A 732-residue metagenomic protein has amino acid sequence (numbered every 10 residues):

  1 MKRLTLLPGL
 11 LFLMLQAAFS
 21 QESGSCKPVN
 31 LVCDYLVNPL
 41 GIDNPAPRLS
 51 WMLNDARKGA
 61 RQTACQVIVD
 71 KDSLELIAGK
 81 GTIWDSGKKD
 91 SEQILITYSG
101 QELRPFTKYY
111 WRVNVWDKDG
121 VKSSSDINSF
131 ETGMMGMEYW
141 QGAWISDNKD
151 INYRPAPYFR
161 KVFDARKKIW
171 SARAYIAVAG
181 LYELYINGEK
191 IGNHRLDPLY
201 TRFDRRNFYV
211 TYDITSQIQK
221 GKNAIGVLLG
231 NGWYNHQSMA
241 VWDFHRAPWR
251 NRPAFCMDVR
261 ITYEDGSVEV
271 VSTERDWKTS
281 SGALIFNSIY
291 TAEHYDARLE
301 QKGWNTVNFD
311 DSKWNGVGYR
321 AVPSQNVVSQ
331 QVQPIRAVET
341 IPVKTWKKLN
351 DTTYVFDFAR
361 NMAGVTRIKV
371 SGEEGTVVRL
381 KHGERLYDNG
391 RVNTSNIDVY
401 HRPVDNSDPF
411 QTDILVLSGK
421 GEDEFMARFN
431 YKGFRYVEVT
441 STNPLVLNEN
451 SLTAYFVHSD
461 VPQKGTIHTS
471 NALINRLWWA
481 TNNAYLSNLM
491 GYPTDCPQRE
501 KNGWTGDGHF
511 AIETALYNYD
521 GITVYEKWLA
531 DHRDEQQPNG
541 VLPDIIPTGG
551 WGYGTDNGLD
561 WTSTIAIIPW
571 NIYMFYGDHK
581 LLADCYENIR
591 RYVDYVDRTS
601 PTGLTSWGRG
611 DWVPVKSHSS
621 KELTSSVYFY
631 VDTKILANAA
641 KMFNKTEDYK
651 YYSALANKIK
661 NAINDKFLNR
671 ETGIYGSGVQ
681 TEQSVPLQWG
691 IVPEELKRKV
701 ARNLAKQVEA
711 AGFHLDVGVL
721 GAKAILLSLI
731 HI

Functional and structural regions predicted by a protein language model:
M1-K27: Bacterial Sec-dependent N-terminal signal peptides
K2-L11, S99, S619, N664 (+1 more regions): Terminal low-complexity, poorly structured segments
P8, D265, T376, F643-K650: Secondary-structure transition into beta-strands, especially the periplasmic turns and strand N-termini that construct
G9-F12, S25, L473, G503 (+2 more regions): Residues at the start of alpha-helices and the adjacent loop-to-helix junctions
L15, F19, I214, A427 (+4 more regions): Short, flexible, glycine/charge-rich loop motifs used to bind or transfer phosphoryl groups or to couple energy/partner
G24-K108, R112-R499, G506-D507, T523-E526 (+2 more regions): Extracellular/oxidizing-compartment recognition motifs
I191, W233, M239-F244, G503-I730: Active-site core of glycosidic bond-cleaving carbohydrate-active enzymes
